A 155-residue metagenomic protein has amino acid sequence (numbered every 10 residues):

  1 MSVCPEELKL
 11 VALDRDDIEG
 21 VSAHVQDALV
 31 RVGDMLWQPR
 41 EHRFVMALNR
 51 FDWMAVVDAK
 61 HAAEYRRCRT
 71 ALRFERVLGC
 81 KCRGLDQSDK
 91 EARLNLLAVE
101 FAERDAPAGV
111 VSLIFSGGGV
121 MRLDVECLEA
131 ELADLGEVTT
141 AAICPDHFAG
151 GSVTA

Functional and structural regions predicted by a protein language model:
M1-A155: Surface-exposed, interaction-prone regions used to assemble/regulate multi-protein complexes
